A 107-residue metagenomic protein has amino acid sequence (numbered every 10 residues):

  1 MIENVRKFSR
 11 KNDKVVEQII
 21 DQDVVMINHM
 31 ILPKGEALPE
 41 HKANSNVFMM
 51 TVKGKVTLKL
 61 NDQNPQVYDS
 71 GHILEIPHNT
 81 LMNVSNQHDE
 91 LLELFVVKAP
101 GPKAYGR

Functional and structural regions predicted by a protein language model:
M1-V24, G106-R107: A short, N-terminal "cap"/entry segment at the start of jelly-roll beta-barrel domains of the cupin/DSBH fold
K14, I27, N46: Short coil/loop residues immediately preceding or within conserved phosphate-binding loops of NTP-utilizing enzyme
E17-I19, M30, A37-A43, L60 (+3 more regions): Short histidine-centered beta-strand/loop micro-motifs that create catalytic or ligand/metal-coordination sites
V24, Q63, D89-E90: Short strand-connecting beta-turns/loops that link adjacent beta-strands
I31-P33, A43-T57, V97: Short, conserved beta-strand element in jelly-roll/cupin
Q63-H78: Short acidic-glycine-tyrosine-enriched beta hairpin
H78-P102: Ligand-binding loop in jelly-roll beta-barrel domains
